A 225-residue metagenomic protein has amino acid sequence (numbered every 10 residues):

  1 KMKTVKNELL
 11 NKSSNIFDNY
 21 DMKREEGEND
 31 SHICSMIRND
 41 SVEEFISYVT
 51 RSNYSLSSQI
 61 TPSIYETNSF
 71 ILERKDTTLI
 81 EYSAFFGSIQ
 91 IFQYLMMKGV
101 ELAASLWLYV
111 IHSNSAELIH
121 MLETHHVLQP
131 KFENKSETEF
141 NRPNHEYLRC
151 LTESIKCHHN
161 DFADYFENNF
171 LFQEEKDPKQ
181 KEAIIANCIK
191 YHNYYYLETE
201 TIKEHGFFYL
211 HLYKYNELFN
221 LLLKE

Functional and structural regions predicted by a protein language model:
M2-I46, I184-A186: N-terminal capping/linker segments that flank leucine-rich repeat
T4-Y20, V49-N68, I89-Q93, Y191-Y196: Repeat-mediated protein-protein interaction surfaces in helical alpha-solenoids
E26-I33, S57-E81, E101-I111, F132-E153 (+2 more regions): Ankyrin-repeat boundary/"N-cap" motif
E44, Q90-I91, E117-L118, D161-F162 (+2 more regions): Conserved ankyrin/ankyrin-like repeat signature
S47-S63, Q93-E101, H120-Q129, E167-Q173 (+2 more regions): Ankyrin repeat domain, specifically the short helix-to-loop turn at the C-terminus of the second helix of each repeat
Q129, E133, Y191, F207-Y209 (+1 more regions): Short, intrinsically disordered, charge-balanced linker/junction segments flanking boundaries in proteins
L151-E167: Leucine-rich solenoid repeat scaffolds
